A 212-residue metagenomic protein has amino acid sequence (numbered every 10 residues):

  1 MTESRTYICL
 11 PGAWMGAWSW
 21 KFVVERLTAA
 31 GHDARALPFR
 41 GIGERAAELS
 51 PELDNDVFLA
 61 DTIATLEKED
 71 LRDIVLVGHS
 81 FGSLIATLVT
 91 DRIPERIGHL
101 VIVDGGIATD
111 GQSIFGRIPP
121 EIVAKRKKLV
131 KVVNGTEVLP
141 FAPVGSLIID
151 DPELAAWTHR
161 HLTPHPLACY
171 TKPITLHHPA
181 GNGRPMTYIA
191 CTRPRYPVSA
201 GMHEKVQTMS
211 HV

Functional and structural regions predicted by a protein language model:
E3-A46: Conserved HGGG/HGGXW glycine-rich cap/lid loop of the alpha/beta-hydrolase fold
F22, L88-R92: Active-site signature of alpha/beta-hydrolase-fold catalytic machinery across serine- and Asp/Cys-nucleophile hydrolases
D33, F39-V75, D91-R92, F115-I122: Active-site loop/oxyanion-hole signature of alpha/beta-hydrolase fold enzymes
V77-G82, A86: Gly/Ala-rich beta-loop-alpha elbow adjacent to hydrolase catalytic centers
D91-I97, V101-F141, C169-Y170, I174-T175 (+2 more regions): Flexible "cap/lid" loop of the alpha/beta hydrolase fold
N134-G183: Conserved alpha/beta-hydrolase catalytic His-Asp/Glu region
P164-V212: Conserved serine/cysteine hydrolase catalytic core
